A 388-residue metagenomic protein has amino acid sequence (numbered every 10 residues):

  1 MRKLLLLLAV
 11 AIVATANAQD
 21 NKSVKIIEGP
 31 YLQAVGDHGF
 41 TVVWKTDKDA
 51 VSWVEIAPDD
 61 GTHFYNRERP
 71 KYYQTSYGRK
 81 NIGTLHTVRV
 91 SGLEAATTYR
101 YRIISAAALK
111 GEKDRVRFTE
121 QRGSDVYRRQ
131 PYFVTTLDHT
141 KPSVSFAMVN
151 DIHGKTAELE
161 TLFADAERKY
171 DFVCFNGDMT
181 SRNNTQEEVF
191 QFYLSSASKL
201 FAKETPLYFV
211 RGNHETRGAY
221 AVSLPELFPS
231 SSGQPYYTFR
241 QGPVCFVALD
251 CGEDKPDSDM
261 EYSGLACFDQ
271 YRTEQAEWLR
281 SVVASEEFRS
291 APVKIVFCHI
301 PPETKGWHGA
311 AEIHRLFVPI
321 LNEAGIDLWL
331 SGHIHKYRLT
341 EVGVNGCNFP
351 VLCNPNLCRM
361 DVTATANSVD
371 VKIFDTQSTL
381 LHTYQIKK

Functional and structural regions predicted by a protein language model:
L4-V13: Sec-dependent N-terminal signal peptides
A16-A147, R168, T365-K388: Acidic, histidine-bearing metal-coordination/catalytic regions of metal-dependent phosphoesterases
D49, I152-K155, M179-R182, N213-R217 (+6 more regions): Solvent-exposed loop/turn segments at secondary-structure junctions within structured extracellular/periplasmic domains
S91, E160-E167, P235-R240, R280-E287: Short amphipathic alpha-helices and their capping/turn segments at secondary-structure boundaries
A107-F133, E187-A284, L316-N322, R338-K372 (+1 more regions): Extended active-site neighborhood of metal-dependent phosphoesterases/phosphodiesterases
P142-A219: Conserved, compact domain cores that house catalytic/ligand-binding motifs in diverse enzymes and effector modules
A147-N150, F172-D178, T205-N213, I295-H299 (+2 more regions): Active-site neighborhood of phospho(di)ester-bond hydrolases with catalytic His/Asp-centered motifs
Y262-F268, E286-W329: Active-site-proximal segments of metal-dependent phosphoesterases and phosphodiesterases across multiple
